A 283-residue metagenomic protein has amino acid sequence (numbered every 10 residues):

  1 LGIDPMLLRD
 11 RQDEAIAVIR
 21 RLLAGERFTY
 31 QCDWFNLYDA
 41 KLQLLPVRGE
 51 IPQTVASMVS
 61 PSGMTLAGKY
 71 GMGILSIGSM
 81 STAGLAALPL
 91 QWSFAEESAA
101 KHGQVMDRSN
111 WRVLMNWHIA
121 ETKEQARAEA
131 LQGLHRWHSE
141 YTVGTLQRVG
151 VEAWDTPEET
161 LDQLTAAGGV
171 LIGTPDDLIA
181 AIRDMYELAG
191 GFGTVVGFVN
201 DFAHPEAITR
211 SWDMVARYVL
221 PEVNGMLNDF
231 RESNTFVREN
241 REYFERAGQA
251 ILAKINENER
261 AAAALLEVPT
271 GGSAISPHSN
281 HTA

Functional and structural regions predicted by a protein language model:
L1-A283: Active-site-adjacent structural elements that line small-molecule/cofactor binding pockets in enzymes
